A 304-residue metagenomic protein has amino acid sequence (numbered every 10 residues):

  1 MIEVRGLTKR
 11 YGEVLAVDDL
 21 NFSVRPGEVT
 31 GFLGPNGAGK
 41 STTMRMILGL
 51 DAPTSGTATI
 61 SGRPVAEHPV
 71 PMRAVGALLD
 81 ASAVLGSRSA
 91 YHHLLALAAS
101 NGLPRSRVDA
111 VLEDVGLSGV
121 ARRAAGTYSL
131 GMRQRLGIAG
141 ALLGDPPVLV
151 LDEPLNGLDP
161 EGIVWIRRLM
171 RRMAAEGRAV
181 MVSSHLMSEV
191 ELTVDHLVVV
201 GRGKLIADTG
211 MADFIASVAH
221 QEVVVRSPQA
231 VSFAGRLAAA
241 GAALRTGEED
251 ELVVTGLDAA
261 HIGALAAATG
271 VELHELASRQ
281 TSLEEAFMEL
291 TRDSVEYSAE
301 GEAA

Functional and structural regions predicted by a protein language model:
I2-V4, K9-G201, A207: ABC transporter nucleotide-binding domains
N101, V218, G241, Q280 (+1 more regions): Conserved NTP-handling cores and scaffolds of large molecular machines
N101-R105, I163, S227, G256-L257 (+1 more regions): Short alpha-helix boundary/capping motifs
A110, A212-A216, E300: Short, flexible cytosolic linker that couples an ABC transmembrane/permease module to its adjacent nucleotide-binding
I166-L257: ABC transporter nucleotide-binding domain
L257-A304: C-terminal coupling/interaction segments
